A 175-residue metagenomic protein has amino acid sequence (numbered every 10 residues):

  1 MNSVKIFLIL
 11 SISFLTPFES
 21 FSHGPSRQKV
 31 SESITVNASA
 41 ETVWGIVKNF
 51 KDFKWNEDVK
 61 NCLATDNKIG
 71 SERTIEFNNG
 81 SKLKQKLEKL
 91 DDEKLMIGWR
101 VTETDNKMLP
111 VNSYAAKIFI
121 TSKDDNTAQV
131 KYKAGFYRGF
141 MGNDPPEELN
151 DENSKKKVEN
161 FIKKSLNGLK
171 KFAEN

Functional and structural regions predicted by a protein language model:
M1-L8: Bacterial N-terminal signal peptides that target proteins for export
F7, L15-P17: Hydrophobic alpha-helical segments of integral membrane proteins
I9-L10, S20: Cleavable N-terminal signal peptides
F18-K68: Hydrophobic ligand-binding cavity/cleft-lining segments
T35, D52-L109, Q129, N167-N175: Glycine-rich portal/gate segments that line the openings of hydrophobic small-molecule binding cavities
S39, I46, S154, V158-S165: Stable alpha-helical elements in mature extracytoplasmic
T104-N160: Beta-strand/loop substructures that line and gate deep hydrophobic ligand-binding cavities in soluble
